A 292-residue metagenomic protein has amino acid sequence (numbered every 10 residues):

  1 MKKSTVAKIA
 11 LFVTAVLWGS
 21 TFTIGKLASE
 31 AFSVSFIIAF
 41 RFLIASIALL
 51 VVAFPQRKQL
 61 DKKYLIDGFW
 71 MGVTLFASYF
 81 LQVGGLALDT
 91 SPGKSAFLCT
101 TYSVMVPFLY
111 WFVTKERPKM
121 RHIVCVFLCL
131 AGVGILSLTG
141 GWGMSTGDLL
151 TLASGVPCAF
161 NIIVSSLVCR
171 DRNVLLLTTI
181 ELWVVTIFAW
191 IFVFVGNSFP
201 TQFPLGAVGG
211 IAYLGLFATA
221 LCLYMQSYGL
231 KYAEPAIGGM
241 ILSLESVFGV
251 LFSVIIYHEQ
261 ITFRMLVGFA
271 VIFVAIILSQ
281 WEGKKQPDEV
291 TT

Functional and structural regions predicted by a protein language model:
M1-F36, L81, G140-L167, T292: Glycine-/small-residue-enriched transmembrane alpha-helix faces in small-molecule transporters and effluxers
T5-A10, F36-V51, W70, H122-L128 (+2 more regions): Hydrophobic alpha-helical transmembrane segments of multi-pass integral membrane proteins, especially transporters
G19, T23, L50, G72 (+8 more regions): Hydrophobic/small/kink-forming positions within alpha-helical transmembrane segments of polytopic membrane proteins
T21-F22, A53-L98, P107, I135 (+1 more regions): Specific transmembrane alpha-helical segments of multi-pass solute transporters/efflux pumps, especially DMT/EamA
F40, S95-T101, V164-T186, T219-I255: Helix-helix packing/entry segments at the starts of transmembrane helices
F42, A207-G209, L242-T292: C-terminal-most transmembrane helix of multi-pass membrane proteins
A48-R57, Y102-V124, V247-L266: C-terminal transmembrane-helix exit sites in multi-pass transporters
L49, W70-M71, P118-L138, V156-C158 (+2 more regions): Hydrophobic transmembrane alpha-helices of multi-pass small-molecule transport proteins
